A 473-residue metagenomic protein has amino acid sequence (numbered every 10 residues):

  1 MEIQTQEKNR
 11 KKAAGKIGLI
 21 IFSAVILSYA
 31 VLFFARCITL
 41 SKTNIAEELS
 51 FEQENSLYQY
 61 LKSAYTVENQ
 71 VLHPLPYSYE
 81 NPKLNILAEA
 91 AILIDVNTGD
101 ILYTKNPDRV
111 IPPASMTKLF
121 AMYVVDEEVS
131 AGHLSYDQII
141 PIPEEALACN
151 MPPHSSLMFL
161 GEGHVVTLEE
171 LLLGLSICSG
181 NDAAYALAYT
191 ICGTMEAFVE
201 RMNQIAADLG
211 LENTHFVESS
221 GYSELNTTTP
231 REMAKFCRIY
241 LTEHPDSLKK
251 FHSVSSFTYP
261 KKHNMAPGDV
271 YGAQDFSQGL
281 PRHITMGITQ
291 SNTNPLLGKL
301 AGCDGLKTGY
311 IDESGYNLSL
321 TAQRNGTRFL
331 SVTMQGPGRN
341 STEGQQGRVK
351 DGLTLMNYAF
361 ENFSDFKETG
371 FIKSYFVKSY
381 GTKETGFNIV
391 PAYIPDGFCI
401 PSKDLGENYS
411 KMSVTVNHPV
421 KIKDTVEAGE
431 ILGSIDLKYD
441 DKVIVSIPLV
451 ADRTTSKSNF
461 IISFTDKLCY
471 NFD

Functional and structural regions predicted by a protein language model:
M1-I17: N-terminal Lys/Arg-rich, disordered targeting/topogenic segments
R10-K11, S41-E243: Active-site-adjacent loops and short helices of periplasmic peptidoglycan-processing enzymes
A14-F22, D95, P267: Catalytic-site microenvironment of enzymes that process N-acetyl-hexosamine-containing cell-wall polysaccharides
L19-F33: Hydrophobic membrane-insertion alpha-helices, especially the h-region of bacterial N-terminal signal peptides
A30-N44: Membrane-interface motif at the C-terminal end of an N-terminal transmembrane signal
L211-E212, E224-D473: Domain-terminus/edge residues, biased toward the C-terminal soluble/receptor-binding domains of extracytoplasmic
